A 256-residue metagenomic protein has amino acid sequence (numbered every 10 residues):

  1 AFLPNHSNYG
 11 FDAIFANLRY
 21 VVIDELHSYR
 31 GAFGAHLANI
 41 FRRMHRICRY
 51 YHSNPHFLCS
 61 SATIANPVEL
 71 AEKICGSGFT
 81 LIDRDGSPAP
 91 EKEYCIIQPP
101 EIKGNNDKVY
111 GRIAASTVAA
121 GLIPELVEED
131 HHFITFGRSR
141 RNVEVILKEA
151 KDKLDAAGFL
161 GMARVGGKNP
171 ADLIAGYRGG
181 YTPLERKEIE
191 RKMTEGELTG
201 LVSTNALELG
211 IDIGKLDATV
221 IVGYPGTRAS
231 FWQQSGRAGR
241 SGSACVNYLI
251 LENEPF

Functional and structural regions predicted by a protein language model:
A1-H6, M193-L209: Conserved two-lobed SF2 helicase motor
A1-N17, E190-R191: Conserved helix/coil segment N-terminal to the catalytic DExD/H
G10, A16, Y20, E25-S87: Post-DEXD/H (motif II) to motif III coupling segment of the RecA-like Helicase ATP-binding lobe
H56-S60, I64-V143, E254: Conserved interdomain linker/interface between the two RecA-like ATPase lobes of SF2 helicase motors
A71, V127-E197: Conserved C-terminal RecA-like helicase domain
L207-Y224, V246-Y248: A short beta-strand element within the Helicase C-terminal
A229-F256: Conserved segment of the helicase C-terminal RecA-like domain
